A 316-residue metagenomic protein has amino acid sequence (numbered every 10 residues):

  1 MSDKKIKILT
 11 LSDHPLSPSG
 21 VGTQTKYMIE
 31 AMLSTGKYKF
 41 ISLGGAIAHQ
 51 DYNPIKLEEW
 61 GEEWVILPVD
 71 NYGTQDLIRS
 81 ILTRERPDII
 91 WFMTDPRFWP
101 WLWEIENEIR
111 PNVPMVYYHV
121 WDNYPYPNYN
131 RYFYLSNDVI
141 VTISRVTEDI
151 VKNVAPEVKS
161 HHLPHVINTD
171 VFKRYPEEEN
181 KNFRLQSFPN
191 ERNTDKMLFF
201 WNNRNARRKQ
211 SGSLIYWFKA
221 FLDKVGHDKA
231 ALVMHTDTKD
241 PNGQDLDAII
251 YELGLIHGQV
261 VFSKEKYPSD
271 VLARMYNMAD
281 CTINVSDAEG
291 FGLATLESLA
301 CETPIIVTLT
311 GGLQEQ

Functional and structural regions predicted by a protein language model:
M1-K56, E85: N-terminal subdomain of nucleotide-sugar transferases
L9-T10, N190-K209, I215-F218, L232-V233: Conserved donor-binding/catalytic core segment of Leloir-type glycosyltransferases
V65, G243-K266, D270: Nucleotide-activated donor-binding/catalytic signature segment of Leloir-type glycosyltransferases, i.e., the conserved
P127-Y129, K152, I167-Q186, Q244: Acidic anion/phosphate-binding donor-loop and adjacent secondary structure in glycosyltransferase catalytic cores
Y134, A273-A279: Short alpha-helical donor nucleotide-sugar binding micro-motif in glycosyltransferases
V146, V166: Carbohydrate-associated surface elements
D287: Aromatic "clamp/platform" in nucleotide-sugar-dependent glycosyltransferases that forms part of the donor/acceptor
P304-V307: Short hydrophobic beta-strand element within catalytic cores of glycosyltransferases and related nucleotide-activated
